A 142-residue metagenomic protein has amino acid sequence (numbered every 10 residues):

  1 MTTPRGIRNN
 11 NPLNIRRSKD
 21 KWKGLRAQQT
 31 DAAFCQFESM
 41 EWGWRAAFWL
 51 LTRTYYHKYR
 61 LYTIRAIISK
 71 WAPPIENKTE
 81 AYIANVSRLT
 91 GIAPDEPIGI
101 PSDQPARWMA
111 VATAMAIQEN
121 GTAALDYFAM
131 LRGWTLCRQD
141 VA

Functional and structural regions predicted by a protein language model:
M1-A142: Cell-wall polysaccharide-cleaving catalytic domain and substrate-binding groove, primarily in peptidoglycan/chitin
